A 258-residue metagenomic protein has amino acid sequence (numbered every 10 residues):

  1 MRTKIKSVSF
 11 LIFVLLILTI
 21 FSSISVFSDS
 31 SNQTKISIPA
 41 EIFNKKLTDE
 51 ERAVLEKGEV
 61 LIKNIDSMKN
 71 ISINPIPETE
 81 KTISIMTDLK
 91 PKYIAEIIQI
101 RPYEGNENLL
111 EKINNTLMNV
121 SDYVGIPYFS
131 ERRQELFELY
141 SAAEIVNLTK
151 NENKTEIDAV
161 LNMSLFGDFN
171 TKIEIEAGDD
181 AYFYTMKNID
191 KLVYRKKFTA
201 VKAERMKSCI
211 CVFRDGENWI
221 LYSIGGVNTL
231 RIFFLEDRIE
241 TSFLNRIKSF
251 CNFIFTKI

Functional and structural regions predicted by a protein language model:
R2-I12: Bacterial N-terminal signal peptides that target proteins for export
L11-S22: Bacterial N-terminal signal peptides
N32-S164: Hydrophobic ligand-binding cavity/cleft-lining segments
K150-V160, D179-F183, V193-R195: Short, hydrophobic/aromatic-rich segments at coil-to-beta transitions
G167-D168, A200-S208: Amphipathic hydrophobic-ligand
N170-A177, K207-F213: Hydrophobic/aromatic beta-strand elements that line small-molecule binding cavities or substrate pockets in beta-rich
K187-L192, S223-F233: Short, solvent-exposed aromatic-acidic interface loops
K196-V201, V227-R246: A short acidic/glycine-rich loop-to-helix N-cap element
